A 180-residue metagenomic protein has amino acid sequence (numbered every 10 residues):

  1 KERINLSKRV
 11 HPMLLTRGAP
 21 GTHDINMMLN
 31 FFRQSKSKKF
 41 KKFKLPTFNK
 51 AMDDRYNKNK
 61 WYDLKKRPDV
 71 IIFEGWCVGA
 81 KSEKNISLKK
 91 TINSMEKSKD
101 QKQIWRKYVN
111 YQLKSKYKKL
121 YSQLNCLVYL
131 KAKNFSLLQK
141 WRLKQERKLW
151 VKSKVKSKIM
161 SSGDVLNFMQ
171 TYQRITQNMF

Functional and structural regions predicted by a protein language model:
K1-Y56: Conserved nucleotide-sensing/catalytic segment adjacent to the nucleotide-binding pocket in NTP-handling enzymes
L15-G18, I72, W76: Generic detector of intrinsically disordered, low-complexity, polar/charged segments
F31-F32, F40-F43, F48, F73 (+3 more regions): Phenylalanine-focused residue identity feature
K38-F40, K44-D69, C77-V78, S82 (+1 more regions): Replace "adjacent to P-loop NTPase cores in ATP/GTP-dependent enzymes" with "adjacent to NTP-binding cores
V70, C77-F180: Conserved NTP phosphate-binding and transfer environment spanning the P-loop NTPase/kinase superfamily
